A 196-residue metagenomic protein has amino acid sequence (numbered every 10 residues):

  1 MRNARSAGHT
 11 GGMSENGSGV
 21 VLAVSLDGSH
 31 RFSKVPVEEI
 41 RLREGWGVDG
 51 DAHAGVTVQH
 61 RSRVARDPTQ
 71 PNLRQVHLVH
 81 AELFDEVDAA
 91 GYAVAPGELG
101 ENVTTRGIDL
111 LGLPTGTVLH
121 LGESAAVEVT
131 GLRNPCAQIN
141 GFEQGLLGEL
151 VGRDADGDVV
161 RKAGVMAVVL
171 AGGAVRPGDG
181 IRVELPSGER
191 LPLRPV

Functional and structural regions predicted by a protein language model:
R2-V196: Metal-cofactor-dependent catalytic cores
